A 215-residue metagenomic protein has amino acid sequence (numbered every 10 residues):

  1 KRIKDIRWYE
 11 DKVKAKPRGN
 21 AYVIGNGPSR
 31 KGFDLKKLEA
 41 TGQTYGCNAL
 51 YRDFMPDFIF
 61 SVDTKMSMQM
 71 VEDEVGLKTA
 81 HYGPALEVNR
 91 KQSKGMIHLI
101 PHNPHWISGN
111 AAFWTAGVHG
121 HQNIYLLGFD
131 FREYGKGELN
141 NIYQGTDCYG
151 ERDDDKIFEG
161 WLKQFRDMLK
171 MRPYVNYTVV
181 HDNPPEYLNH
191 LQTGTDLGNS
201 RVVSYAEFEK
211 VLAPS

Functional and structural regions predicted by a protein language model:
K1-S215: Metal-ion/cofactor- or nucleotide/acyl-coenzyme-handling active-site neighborhoods
